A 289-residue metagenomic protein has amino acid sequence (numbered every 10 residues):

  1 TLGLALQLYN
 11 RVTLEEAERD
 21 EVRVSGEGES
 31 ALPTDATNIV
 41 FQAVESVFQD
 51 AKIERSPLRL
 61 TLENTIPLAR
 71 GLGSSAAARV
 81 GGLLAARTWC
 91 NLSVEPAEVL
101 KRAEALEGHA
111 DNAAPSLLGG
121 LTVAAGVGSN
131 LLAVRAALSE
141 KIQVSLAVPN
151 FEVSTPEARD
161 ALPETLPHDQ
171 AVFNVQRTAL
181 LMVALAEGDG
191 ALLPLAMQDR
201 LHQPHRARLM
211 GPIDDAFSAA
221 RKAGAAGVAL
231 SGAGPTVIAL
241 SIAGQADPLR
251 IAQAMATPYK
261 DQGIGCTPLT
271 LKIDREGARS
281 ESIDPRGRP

Functional and structural regions predicted by a protein language model:
T1-R70, T88, L92, P96 (+2 more regions): ATP-binding N-lobe of GHMP and related small-molecule kinases
L8, R70-E95, L117-G119, V127: DPxDG-like acidic metal-binding loop motif
E16, P149, A239-A243: Short beta-strand-to-loop capping motifs
G26-T34, N64-G73, A103-A110, E164-D169: A short glycine/serine-rich beta->alpha loop
I39-F48, T178, A216-S218, A254-M255: Short, well-ordered amphipathic alpha-helical segments that serve as non-catalytic structural scaffolds within diverse
V94-I142, R208, A220, V228-L230 (+1 more regions): Alpha/beta catalytic cores of group-transfer enzymes, especially the acyltransferase/condensing modules of polyketide
V148-R208: Active-site rim beta-loop-alpha module in soluble metabolic enzymes
L185-P289: Glycine-rich, charge-dense phosphate/pyrophosphate-binding loop(s) and the adjacent flexible "lid"/catalytic subdomain
